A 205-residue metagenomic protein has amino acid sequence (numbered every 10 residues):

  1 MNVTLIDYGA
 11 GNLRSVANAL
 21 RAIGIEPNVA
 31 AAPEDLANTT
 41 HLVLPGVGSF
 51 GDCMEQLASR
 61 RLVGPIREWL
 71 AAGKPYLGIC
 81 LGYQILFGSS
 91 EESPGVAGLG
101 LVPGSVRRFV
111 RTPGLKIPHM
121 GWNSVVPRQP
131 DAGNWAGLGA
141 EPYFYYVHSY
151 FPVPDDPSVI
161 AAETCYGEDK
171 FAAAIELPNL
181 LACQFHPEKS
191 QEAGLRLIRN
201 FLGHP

Functional and structural regions predicted by a protein language model:
M1-T4: Extreme N-terminal starter segment of soluble prokaryotic enzymes
E26, H41, P75-L77, Y143: Structural signature of beta-strand start/N-cap positions in the alpha/beta core of ABC transporter nucleotide-binding
P27-N38: Short acidic low-complexity segments
L36-G46: Short acidic/histidine-rich motifs immediately flanking catalytic phosphotransfer sites in two-component signaling
G48-W122: Cysteine-nucleophile active-site neighborhood
G88-E168: Pocket-forming structural segment of enzyme catalytic cores
D169-E176: Short, surface-exposed beta-strand/loop micro-motifs that present aromatic residues
N179, C183-P205: Acyltransferase
